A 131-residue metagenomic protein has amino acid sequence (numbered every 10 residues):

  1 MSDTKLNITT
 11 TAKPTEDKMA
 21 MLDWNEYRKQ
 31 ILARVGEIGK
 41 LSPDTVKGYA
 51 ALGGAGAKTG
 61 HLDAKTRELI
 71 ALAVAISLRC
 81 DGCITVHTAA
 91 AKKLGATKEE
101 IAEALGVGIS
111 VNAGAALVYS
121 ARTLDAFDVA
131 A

Functional and structural regions predicted by a protein language model:
M1-T66, Y119-A131: Acidic, glycine/proline-rich low-complexity segments that act as flexible tails and inter-domain linkers
K47, V86-E99: Iron-sulfur (Fe-S) cluster-binding segments and ferredoxin-like electron-carrier domains, especially [2Fe-2S]
G53-G54, A71, T88-K92, G106: Amphipathic alpha-helical segments within well-ordered protein domains
A64, L78-D81, G114: Short, conserved micro-motifs enriched in small and acidic residues
A64-L69, K98-A104: Alpha-helical scaffolds flanking conserved acidic
I70, V74-V86: Short, thiol/selenol-centered motifs that function as redox-active sites or metal-ligating centers
A102-D125: C-terminal structural segments of small proteins and small subunits
